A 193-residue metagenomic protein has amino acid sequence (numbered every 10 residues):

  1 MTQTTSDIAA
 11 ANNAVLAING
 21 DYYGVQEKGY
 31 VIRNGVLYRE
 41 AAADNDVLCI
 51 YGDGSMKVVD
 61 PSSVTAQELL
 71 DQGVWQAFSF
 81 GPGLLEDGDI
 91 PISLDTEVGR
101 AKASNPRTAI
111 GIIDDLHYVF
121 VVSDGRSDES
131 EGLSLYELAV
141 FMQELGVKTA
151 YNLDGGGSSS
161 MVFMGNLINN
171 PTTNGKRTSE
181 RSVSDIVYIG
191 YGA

Functional and structural regions predicted by a protein language model:
M1-A193: Gly/Ser/Thr/Pro-rich low-complexity, intrinsically disordered segments
